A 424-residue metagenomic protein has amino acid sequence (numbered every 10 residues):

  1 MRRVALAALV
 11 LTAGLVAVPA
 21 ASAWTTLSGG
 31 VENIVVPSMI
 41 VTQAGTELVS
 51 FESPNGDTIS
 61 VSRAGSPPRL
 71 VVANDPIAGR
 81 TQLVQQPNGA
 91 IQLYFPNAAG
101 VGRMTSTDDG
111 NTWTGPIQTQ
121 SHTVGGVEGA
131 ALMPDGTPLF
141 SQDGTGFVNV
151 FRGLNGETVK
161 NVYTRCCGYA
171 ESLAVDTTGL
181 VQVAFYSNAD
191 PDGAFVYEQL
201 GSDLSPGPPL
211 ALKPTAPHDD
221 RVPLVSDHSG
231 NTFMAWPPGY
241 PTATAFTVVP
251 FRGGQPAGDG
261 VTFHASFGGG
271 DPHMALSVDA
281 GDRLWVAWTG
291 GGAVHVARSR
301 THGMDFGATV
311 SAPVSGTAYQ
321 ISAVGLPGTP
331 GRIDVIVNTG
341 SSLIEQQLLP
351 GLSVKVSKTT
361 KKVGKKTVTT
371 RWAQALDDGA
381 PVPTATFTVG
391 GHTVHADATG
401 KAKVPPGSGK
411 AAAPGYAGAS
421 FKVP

Functional and structural regions predicted by a protein language model:
R2-A23: Secretory targeting and sorting signals
A23-S357: Extracellular, repeat-based ectodomains that mediate carbohydrate processing or recognition
G331, G407-G409: Exposed beta-strand face motif in extracellular beta-rich ectodomains
G364-G379: Beta-strand-rich structural segments
G379-G390: Short, ordered, surface-exposed loop/turn motifs in non-cytosolic proteins
H392-T399: Short, acidic Ser/Thr/Gly-rich low-complexity loop/linker segments typical of extracellular and cell-surface proteins
A411-K422: A short, solvent-exposed loop/turn motif at the edges and junctions of modular extracellular/periplasmic domains
